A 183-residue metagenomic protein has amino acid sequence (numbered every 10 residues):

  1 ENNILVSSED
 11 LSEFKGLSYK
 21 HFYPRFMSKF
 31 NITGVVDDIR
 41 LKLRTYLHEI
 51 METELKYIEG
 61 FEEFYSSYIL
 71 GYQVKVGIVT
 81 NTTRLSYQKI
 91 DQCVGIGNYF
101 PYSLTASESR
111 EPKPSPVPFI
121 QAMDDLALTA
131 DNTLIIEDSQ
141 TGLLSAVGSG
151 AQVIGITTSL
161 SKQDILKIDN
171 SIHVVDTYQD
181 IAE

Functional and structural regions predicted by a protein language model:
E1-E13, K29: Active-site neighborhood of HAD-like aspartate-dependent phosphohydrolases
N3-I4, N31-G34, G71, G95-Y99 (+1 more regions): Short helix-capping segments at alpha-helix termini
L5, K75, Q152: Residue-level detector of anion-binding/catalytic polar loops
V6, G34-K42, K56-G60, G95-N98: Alpha-helix N-cap and coil->helix boundary residues
K15-I50, S67, K75: A metal-dependent, Asp-based hydrolase signature
Y19, Y57, S115: Conserved donor sugar-nucleotide recognition element shared by glycan-biosynthetic enzymes
E49-I78, R84, Q88: Short, acidic loop-to-helix structural element flanking the phosphoryl-transfer center in phosphate-processing enzymes
S66, T83-E183: Asp-based, Mg2+/Mn2+-dependent phosphohydrolase catalytic module
